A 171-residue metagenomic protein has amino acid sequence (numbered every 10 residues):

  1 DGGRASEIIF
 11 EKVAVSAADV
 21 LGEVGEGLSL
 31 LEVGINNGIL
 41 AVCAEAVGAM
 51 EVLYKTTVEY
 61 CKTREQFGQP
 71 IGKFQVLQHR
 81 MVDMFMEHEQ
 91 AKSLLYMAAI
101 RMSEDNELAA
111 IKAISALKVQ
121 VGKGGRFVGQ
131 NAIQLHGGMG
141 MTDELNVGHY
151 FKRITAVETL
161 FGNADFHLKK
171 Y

Functional and structural regions predicted by a protein language model:
D1-R4: Fold-level recognition of mixed alpha/beta catalytic cores in primary-metabolism enzymes, strongest
E7-I9, V13, A17, V24-Y171: Alpha-helical interface subdomain recognition
